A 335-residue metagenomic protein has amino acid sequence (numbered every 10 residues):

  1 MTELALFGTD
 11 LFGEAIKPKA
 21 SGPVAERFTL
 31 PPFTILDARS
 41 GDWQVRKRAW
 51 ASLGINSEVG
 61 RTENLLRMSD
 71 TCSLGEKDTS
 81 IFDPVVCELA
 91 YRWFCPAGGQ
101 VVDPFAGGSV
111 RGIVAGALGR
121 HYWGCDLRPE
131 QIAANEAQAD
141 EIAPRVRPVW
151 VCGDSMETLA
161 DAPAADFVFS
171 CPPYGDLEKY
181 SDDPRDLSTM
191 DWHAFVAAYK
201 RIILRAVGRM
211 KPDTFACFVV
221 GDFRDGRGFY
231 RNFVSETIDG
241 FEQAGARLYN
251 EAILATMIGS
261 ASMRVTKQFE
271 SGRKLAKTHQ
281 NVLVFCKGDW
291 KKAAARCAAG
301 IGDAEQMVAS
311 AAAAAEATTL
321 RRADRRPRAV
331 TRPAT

Functional and structural regions predicted by a protein language model:
M1-T335: Class I S-adenosyl-L-methionine-dependent methyltransferase catalytic core
